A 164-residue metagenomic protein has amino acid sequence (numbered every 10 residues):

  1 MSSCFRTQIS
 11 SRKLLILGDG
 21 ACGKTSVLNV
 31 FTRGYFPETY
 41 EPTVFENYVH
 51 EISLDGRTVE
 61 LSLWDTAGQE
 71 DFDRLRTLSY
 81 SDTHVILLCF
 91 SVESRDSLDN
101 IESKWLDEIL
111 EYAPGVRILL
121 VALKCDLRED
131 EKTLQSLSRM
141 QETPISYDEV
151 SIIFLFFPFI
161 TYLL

Functional and structural regions predicted by a protein language model:
S3-L17, S26, V30-G34, N47-L164: Ras-like small GTPase catalytic G-domain
G20: The conserved Walker
G23: Conserved glycine(s) of the Walker
R33-E41: Post-Walker A helix-loop "phosphate-sensing" segment adjacent to the P-loop in P-loop NTPases
V44: ATP-binding glycine-rich phosphate-binding loop
